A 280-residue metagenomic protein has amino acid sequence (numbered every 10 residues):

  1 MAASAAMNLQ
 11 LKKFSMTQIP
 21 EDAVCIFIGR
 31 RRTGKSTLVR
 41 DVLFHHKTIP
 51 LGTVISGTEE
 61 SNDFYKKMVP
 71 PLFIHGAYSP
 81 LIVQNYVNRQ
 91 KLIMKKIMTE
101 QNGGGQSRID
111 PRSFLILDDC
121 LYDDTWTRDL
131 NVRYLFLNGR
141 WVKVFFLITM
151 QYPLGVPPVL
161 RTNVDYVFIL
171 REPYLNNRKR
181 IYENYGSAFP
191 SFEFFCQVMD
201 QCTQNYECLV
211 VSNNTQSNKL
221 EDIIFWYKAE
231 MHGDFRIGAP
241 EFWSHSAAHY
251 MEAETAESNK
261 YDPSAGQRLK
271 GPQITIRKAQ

Functional and structural regions predicted by a protein language model:
M1-F14, I19-C25, Q204-Q280: Conserved P-loop NTPase motor module
N8-K13, P20-T48, G57-S61, A77-F192: Conserved P-loop NTPase motor cores
G52: An amphipathic, basic-hydrophobic helix/alpha-beta surface used to engage anionic, phosphate-rich ligands or surfaces
N62-F64, L220: Short acidic, gly/pro-rich beta-turn/loop elements at beta-sheet edges and active-site/ligand-binding grooves
Y65-M68, L160, Q201: Short, conserved catalytic or adaptor-binding loops enriched in Gly and charged residues
Y65-P80: Active-site regions of enzymes building and remodeling cell-envelope glycoconjugates
H75, N102-G104, A265, K270: Feature targets compositionally biased, intrinsically disordered low-complexity regions with long contiguous runs
K179-S217: P-loop/Walker A phosphate-binding loop and immediately adjacent motor/lid segment at beta-alpha junctions
